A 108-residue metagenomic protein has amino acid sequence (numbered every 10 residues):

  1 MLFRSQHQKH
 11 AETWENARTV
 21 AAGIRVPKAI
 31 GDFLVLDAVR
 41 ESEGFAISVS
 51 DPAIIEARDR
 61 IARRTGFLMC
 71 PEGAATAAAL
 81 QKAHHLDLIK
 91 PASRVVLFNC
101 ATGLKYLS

Functional and structural regions predicted by a protein language model:
M1-M69: Active-site/ligand-binding loops adjacent to catalytic centers
T13-E15, A75-S108: Phosphate-binding loop/pocket of nucleotide- and phosphate-handling active sites
V49, C70-E72, F98-C100: Generic beta-strand/beta-sheet core signal
E56-D59, F67-L80, S93: Substrate-binding/catalytic subdomain of NAD(P)-dependent oxidoreductase enzymes
